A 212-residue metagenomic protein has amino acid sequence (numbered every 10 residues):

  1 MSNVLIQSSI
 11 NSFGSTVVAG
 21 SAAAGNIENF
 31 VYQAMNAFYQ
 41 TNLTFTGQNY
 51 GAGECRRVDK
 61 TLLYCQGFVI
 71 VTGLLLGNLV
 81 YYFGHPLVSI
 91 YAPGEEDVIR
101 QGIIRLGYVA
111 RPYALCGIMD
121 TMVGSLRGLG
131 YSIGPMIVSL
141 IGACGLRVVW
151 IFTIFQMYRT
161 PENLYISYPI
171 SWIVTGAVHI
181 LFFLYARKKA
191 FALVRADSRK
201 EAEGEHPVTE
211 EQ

Functional and structural regions predicted by a protein language model:
M1-F30, Q48, P86-E96, M157-Y158: Helix-terminus/linker motif at the lipid-water interface of multi-pass membrane proteins
S2, C116-M119, V123, T175-V178: Membrane-embedded alpha-helical transmembrane segments of multi-pass integral membrane proteins
V4, S8, T44, H85-P86 (+3 more regions): Transmembrane alpha-helix boundary and packing residues in multipass membrane permease domains and related
G20-G84, C116-V138: Small-residue-rich hydrophobic transmembrane alpha-helices
T46-P112, I154-Q212: Short alpha-helical transmembrane segments in multi-pass integral membrane proteins
G142-R147, S171: Hydrophobic membrane-spanning alpha-helices of multi-pass integral membrane proteins
G145-F155: Transmembrane alpha-helical segments of integral membrane proteins
